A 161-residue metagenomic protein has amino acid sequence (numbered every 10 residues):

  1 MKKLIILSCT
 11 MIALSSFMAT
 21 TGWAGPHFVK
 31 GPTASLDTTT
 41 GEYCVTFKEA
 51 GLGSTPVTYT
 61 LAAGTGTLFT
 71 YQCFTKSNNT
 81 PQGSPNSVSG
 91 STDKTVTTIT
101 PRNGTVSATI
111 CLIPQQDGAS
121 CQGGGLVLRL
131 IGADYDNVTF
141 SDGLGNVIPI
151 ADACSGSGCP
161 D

Functional and structural regions predicted by a protein language model:
M1-L4: Positively charged n-region of N-terminal signal peptides that target proteins for export
I6, T10-L14: Hydrophobic helical h-region of N-terminal Sec-dependent signal peptides in bacterial secretory/periplasmic proteins
C9, A19-T20, T39: Intrinsically disordered/low-complexity terminal segments and short unstructured peptides
L14-G22: C-terminal segment of classical bacterial N-terminal signal peptides
W23-D161: Mature extracytoplasmic or otherwise solvent-exposed domains
